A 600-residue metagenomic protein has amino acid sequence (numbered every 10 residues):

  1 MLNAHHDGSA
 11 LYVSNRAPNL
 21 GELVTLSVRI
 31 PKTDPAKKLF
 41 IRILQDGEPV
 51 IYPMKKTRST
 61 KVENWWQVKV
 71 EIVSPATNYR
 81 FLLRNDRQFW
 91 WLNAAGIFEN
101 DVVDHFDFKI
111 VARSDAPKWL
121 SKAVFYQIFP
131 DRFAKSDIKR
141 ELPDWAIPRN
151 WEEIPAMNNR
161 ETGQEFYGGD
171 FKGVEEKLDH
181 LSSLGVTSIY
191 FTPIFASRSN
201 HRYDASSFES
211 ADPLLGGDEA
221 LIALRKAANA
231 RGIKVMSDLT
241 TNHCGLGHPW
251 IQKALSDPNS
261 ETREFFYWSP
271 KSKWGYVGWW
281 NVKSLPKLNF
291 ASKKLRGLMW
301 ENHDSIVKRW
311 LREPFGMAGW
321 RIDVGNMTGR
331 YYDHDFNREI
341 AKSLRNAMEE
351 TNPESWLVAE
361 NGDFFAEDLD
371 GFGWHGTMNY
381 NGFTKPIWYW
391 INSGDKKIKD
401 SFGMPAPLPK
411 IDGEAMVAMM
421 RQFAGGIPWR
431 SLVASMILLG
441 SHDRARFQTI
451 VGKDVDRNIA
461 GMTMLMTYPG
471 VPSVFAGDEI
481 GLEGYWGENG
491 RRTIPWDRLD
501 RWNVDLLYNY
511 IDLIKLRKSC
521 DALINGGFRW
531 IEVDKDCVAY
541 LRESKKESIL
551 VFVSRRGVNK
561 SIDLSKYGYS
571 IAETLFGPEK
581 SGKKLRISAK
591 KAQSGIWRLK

Functional and structural regions predicted by a protein language model:
M1-F129, A134-K135, E141-W145, W151 (+6 more regions): Carbohydrate-interacting/catalytic domains
A95-G96, W119, L246-N259, W268 (+8 more regions): Conserved alpha/beta catalytic core and glycan-binding cleft of carbohydrate-active enzymes
V124-Y126, I189-F191, V235-S237, W320 (+3 more regions): Hydrophobic faces of well-ordered beta-strands that scaffold small-molecule active sites in alpha/beta enzyme cores
F125, F129-T187, I194-F315, I340 (+2 more regions): Substrate-binding/active-site clefts of carbohydrate-active enzymes
F129-R132, I189-S199, L239-G247, D323-G329 (+3 more regions): Short, solvent-exposed turn/loop segments enriched in Gly/Ser/Thr/Pro and often Arg
S206, R330-Y331, E488-R492: Active-site His/acidic residue clusters
P314-A318, N352-P353, K518-G527: Surface-exposed helix-capping loop/turn segments at secondary-structure junctions
G329-N337: Short, flexible/disordered intra-domain loops and linkers
